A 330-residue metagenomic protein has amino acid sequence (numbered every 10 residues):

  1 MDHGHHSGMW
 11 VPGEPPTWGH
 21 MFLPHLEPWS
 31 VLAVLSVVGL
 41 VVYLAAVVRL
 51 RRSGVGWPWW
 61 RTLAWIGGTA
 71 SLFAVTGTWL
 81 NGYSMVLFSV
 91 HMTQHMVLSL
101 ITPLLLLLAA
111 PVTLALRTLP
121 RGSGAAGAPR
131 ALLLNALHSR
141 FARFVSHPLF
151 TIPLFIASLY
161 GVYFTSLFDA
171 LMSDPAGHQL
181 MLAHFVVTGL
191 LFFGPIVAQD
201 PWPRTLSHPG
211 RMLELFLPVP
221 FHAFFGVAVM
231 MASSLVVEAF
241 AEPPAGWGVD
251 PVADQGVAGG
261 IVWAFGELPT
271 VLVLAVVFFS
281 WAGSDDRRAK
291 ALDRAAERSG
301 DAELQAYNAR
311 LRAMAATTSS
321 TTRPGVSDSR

Functional and structural regions predicted by a protein language model:
M1-R330: Alpha-helical membrane segments of multi-pass proteins
